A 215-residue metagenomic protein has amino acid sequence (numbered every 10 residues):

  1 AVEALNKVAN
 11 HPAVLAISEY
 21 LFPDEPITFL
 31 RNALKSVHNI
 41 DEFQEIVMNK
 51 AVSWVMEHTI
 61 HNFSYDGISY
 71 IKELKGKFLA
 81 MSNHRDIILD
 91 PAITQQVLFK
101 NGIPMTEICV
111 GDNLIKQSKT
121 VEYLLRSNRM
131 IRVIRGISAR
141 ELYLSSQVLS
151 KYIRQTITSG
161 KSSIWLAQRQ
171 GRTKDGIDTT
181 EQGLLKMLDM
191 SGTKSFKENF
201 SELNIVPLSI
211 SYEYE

Functional and structural regions predicted by a protein language model:
A1-F78, H84-Q95, F99, E122 (+2 more regions): Membrane-anchoring hydrophobic helices of lipid-metabolizing enzymes
A51, V55, L98, I153 (+2 more regions): Hydrophobic, Leu/Ile/Phe/Ala-enriched alpha-helical segments that form helix-helix packing faces
H61, L142-Q147: A conditional alpha-helix N-cap/helix-loop micro-motif detector
Y70, D112, G171-T173: Conserved short loop/turn motifs at secondary-structure junctions
K72-S138, L142, D189-S201: Catalytic core of membrane glycerolipid acyltransferases/transacylases, capturing the structured, soluble-facing
G76-H84, L149-S191, E202-Y212: Conserved Motif II region of HX4D acyltransferases
L114-Q117, P207-E215: Short, conserved secondary-structure transition motifs
I131, A139, R172, S211-Y214: Short loop/turn segments at secondary-structure transitions that flank enzyme active sites
